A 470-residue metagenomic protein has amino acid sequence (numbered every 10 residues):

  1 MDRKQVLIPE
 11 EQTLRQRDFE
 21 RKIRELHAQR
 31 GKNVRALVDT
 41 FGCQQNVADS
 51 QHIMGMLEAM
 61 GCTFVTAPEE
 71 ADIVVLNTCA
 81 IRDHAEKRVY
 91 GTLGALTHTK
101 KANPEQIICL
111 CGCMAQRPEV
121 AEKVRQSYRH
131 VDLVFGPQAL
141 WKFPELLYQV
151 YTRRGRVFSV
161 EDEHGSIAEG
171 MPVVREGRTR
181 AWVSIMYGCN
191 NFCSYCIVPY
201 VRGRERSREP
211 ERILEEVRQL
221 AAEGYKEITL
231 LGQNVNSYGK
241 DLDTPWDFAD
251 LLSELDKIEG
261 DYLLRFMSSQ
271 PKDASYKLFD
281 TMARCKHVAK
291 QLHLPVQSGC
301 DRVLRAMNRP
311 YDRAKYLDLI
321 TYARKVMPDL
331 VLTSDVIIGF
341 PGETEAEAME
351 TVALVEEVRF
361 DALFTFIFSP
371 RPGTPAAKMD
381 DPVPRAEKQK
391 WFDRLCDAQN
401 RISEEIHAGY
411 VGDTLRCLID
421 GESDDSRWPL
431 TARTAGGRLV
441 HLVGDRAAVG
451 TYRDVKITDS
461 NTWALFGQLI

Functional and structural regions predicted by a protein language model:
M1, V6, K378-I470: Terminal RNA-binding accessory module
M1-Y238, K277, L292, A314-K325 (+4 more regions): Proteins enriched for Cys/Gly/acidic motifs involved in redox and nucleic-acid/cofactor modification
D39, C111, V198, L231-Q233 (+8 more regions): Generic beta-strand/beta-sheet core signal
C43, G239-G260, M307, P370-R401: Radical SAM enzyme [4Fe-4S]-AdoMet core and its adjacent flexible, acidic and glycine-rich loops/tails across
I108-L110, R117-E119, A222-E345, E350 (+1 more regions): Conserved SAM/AdoMet-binding glycine-rich loop
V173-R175, D280-R284, V296, H407-G409 (+2 more regions): Replace "in large, NTP-powered and nucleic-acid-processing enzymes" with "in large, NTP-powered factors and other
E176-T179, C189-N191, V288, S298 (+5 more regions): Short flexible coil/turn linkers enriched for glycine and charged/polar residues that connect secondary-structure
C193, I213, L230, F266 (+7 more regions): Conserved, mostly hydrophobic/aromatic
